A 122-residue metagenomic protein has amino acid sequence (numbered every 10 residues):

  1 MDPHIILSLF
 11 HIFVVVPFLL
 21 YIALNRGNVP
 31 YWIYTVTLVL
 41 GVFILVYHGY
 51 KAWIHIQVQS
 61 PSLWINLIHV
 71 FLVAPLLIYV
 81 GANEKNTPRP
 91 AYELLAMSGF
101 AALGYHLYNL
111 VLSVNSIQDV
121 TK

Functional and structural regions predicted by a protein language model:
M1-P3, L24-W32, K51-S62: Short juxtamembrane and helix-loop transition motifs at transmembrane-helix boundaries in membrane proteins
D2-I12: Hydrophobic transmembrane alpha-helical segments in integral membrane proteins
S8, V15, Y34-G41, V73 (+2 more regions): Residues within membrane-spanning alpha-helices of integral membrane proteins, especially the hydrophobic core/packing
H11, W64-G81, S98-A101: Hydrophobic alpha-helical membrane segments
I12-Y34: Membrane-helix boundary elements
N25-N28, Q59-S60, L77-L95, L112: Membrane-helix boundary connector in multi-pass membrane proteins
F43-Q57, I78: Canonical alpha-helical transmembrane segments
L110-K122: Juxtamembrane boundary at the C-terminal end of a transmembrane helix
